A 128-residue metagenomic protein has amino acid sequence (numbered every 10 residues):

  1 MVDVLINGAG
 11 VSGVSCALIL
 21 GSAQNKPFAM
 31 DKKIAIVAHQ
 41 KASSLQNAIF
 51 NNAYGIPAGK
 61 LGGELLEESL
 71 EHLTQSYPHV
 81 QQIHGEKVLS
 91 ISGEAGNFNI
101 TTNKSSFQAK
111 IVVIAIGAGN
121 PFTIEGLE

Functional and structural regions predicted by a protein language model:
M1-L5, V80-E128: FAD-binding core/adjacent interface of flavoenzyme oxidoreductases
V2-E68, H72: Beta1-alpha1 glycine-rich phosphate/pyrophosphate-binding loop at the start of Rossmann-like nucleotide-binding domains
A38-I49, E67-N99: A conserved beta-strand/loop capping segment in the N-terminal third of enzymes that catalyze redox or closely related
